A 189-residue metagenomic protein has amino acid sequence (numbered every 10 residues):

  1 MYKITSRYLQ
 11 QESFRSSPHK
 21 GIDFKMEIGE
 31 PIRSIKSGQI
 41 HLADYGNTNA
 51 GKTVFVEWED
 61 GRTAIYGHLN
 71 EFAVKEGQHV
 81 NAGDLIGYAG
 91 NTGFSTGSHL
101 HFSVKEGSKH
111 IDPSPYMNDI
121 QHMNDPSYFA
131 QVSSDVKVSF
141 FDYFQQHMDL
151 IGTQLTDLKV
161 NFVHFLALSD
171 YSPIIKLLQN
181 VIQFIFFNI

Functional and structural regions predicted by a protein language model:
M1-G51, A82, D142, I175 (+1 more regions): Surface-exposed, glycine-biased beta-strand/turn segments
K3, K25-E27, K75, S103-I189: Acidic, glycine-rich catalytic/binding loops that coordinate metals and/or anionic ligands
T5, K25, E57, G67-N70 (+2 more regions): Residue-level detector of conserved, well-ordered beta-strand and adjacent loop positions that form binding/recognition
R7, S37, A43-D44, F72 (+2 more regions): Residue-level recognition of beta-strand microenvironments
S17-K20, S34-E76, S98-H99, S103-E106: Zn2+-dependent peptidoglycan hydrolase active-site motif and core
F24, T53-V56, N81-S95, F102: Short hydrophobic beta/alpha edge segments that flank linear recognition/processing sites
G29-E30, V74-E76, G90-G93: Gly/Ser-rich catalytic serine loop of serine hydrolases
